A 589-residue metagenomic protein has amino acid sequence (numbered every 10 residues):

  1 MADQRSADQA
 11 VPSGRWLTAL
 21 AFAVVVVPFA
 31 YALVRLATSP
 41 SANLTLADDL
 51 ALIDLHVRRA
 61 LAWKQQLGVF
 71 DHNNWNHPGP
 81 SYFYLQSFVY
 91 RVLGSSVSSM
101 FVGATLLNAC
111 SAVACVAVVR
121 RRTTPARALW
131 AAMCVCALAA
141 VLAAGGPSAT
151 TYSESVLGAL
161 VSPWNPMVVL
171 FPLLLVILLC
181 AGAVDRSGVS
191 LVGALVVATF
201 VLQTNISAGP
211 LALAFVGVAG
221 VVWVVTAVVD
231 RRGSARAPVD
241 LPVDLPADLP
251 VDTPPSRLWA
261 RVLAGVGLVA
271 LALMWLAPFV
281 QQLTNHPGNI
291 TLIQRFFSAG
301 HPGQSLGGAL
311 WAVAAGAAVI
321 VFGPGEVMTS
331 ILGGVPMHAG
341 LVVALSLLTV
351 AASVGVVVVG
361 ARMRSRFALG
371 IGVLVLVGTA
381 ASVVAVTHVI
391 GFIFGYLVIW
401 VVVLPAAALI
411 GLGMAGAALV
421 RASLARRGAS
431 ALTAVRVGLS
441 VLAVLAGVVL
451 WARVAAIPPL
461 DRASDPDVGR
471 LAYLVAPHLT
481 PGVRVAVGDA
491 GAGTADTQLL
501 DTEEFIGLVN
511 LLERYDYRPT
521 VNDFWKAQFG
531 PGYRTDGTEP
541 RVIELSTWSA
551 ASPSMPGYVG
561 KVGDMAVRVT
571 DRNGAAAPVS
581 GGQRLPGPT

Functional and structural regions predicted by a protein language model:
M1-L36, V224-G233, D248, D252-L271: Start-transfer (signal-anchor) and selected internal transmembrane alpha helices of multi-pass inner/ER membrane
R15, R120-W130, S187, V228-L241 (+2 more regions): Membrane-interface helix-loop-helix junctions at transmembrane boundaries of multi-pass membrane enzymes, predominantly
A37, A51-Y84, F88-V89: Extracytosolic helix-loop segments that constitute the early lumenal/periplasmic catalytic or substrate-binding loops
H56-R59, A227, V262-A344: Transmembrane-lumen/periplasm boundary regions of multi-pass, lipid-linked membrane glycan transferases
P80, Y84, L93-V113, A159-N165 (+1 more regions): Loop-to-helix entry region of an early transmembrane alpha helix in multi-pass inner-membrane enzymes
V102-P125, A139-A144, L175, V354-V359: Transmembrane-helix motifs of polytopic, lipid-linked glycan transferases
V168-D185, G193-A198, A408: Specific aromatic-rich, kink-prone transmembrane helix
L191-I206, A212, V216-G217, A270-L273: Membrane-interface alpha helices of multi-pass inner-membrane proteins
